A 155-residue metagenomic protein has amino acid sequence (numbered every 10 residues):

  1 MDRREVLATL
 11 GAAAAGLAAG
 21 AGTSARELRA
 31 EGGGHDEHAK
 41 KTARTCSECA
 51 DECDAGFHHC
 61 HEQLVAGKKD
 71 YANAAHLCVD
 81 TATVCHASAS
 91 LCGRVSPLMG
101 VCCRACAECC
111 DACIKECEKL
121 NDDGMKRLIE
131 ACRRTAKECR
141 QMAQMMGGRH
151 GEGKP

Functional and structural regions predicted by a protein language model:
M1-A14: N-terminal secretory signal peptides and thylakoid transit peptides that target proteins across membranes
G16-G20: Hydrophobic h-region of N-terminal signal peptides that target proteins for export in Gram-negative bacteria
A21-D54, P155: C-terminal segment of N-terminal export signals and the immediately downstream linker at the start of the mature
T45, C49, H59-E138, M145: Extended, low-complexity, charged alpha-helical tracts that assemble into coiled-coils or amphipathic helices used
R149-K154: Short, low-complexity, Pro/Ser/Thr/Gly-rich segments in the mature regions of secreted, periplasmic
